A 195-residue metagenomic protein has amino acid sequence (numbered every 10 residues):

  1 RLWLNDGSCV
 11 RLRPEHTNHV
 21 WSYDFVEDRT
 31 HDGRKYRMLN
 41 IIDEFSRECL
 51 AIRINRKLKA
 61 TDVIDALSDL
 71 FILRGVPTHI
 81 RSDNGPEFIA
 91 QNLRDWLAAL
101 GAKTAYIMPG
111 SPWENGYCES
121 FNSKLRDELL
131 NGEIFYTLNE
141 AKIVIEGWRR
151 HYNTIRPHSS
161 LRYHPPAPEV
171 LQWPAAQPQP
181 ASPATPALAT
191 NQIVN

Functional and structural regions predicted by a protein language model:
R1-I42, E48, T61-A66, L73-T78 (+1 more regions): Mobile-element integrase/transposase regions, centering on the N-terminal DNA-binding/Zn-coordinating module
R1-L2, H79-N84, A99-Y117, E133-L138: RNase H-like polynucleotidyl transferase catalytic core
S8, R13, A98-A102, S123-N195: C-terminal domain-tail junction helix/linker
D24, I41, R47, A66-L67 (+9 more regions): Mobile genetic element proteins and their domesticated derivatives, centered on retroelements and DNA transposons
L58, L67, I72-A90, G110-P112 (+1 more regions): Acidic/histidine-rich, metal-coordinating catalytic segments
A90, G116-Y117, L171: Short Asp/Glu-rich motifs
